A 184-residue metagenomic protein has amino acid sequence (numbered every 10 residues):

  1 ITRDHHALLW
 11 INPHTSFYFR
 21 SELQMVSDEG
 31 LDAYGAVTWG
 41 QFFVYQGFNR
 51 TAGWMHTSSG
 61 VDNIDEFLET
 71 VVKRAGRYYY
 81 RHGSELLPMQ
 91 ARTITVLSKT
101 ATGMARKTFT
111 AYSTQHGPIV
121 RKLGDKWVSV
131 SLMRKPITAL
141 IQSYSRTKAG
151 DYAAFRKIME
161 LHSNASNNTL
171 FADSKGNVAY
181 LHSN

Functional and structural regions predicted by a protein language model:
I1-N184: Mature extracytoplasmic enzyme cores
